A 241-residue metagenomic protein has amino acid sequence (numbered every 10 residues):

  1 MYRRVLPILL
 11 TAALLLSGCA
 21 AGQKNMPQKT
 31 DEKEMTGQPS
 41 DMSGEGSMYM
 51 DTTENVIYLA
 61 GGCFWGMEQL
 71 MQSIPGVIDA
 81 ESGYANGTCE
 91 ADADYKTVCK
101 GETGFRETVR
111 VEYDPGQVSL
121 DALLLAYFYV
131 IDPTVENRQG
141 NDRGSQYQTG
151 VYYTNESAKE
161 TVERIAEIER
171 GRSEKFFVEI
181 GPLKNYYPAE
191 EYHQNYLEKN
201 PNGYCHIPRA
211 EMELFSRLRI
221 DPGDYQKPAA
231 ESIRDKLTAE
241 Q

Functional and structural regions predicted by a protein language model:
M1-I8: Bacterial N-terminal signal peptides that target proteins for export
Y2, A20-Q241: Flexible coil/turn and secondary-structure edge motifs
L15-G18: C-terminal motif of bacterial Sec signal peptides marking the signal peptidase cleavage site
